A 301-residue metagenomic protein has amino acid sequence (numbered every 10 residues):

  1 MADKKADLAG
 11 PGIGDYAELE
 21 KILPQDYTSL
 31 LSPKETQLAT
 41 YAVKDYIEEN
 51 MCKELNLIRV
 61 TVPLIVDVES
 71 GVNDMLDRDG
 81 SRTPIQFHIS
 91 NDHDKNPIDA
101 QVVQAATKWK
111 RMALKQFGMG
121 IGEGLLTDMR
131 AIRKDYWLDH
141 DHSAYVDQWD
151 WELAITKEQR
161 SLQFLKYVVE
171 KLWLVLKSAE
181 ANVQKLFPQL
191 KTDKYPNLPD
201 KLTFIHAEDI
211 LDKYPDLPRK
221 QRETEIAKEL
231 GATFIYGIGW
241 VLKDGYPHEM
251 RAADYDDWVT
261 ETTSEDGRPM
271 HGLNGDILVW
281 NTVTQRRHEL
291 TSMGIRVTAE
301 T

Functional and structural regions predicted by a protein language model:
M1-K4, T301: NTP/phosphate- and nucleic-acid-binding module
D3, D7, P11-H142, D150-A154: Class II aminoacyl-tRNA synthetase-like tRNA-binding/catalytic domains
T40, K44, A144, L165 (+2 more regions): Active-site-proximal structural scaffolding
N50, E54, I58, V175-A179 (+3 more regions): Short secondary-structure junctions and interdomain/linker hinges
V66, S70, Q104-A105, K157 (+3 more regions): General structural signal for secondary-structure boundaries
H93-R111, Q163-F164, V168, K213-W240: Hydrophobic transmembrane alpha-helix bundles
G122, T127-R219: Extended, charged alpha-beta segments that form solvent-exposed binding/catalytic grooves in nucleic-acid-handling
H206-T301: A translation/RNA-centric and nucleic-acid-associated enzymatic feature enriched in Class II aminoacyl-tRNA synthetases
